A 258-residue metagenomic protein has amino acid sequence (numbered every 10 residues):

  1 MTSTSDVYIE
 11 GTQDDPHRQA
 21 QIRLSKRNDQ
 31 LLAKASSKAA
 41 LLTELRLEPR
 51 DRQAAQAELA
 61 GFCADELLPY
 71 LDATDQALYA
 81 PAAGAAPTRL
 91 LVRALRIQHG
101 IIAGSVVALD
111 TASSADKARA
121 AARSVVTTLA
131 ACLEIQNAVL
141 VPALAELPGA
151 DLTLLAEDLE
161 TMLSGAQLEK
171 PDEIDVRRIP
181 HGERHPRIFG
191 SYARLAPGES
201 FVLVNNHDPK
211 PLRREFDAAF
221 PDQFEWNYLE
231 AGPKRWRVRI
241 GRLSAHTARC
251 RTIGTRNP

Functional and structural regions predicted by a protein language model:
M1-P258: Small-residue-biased structural context
